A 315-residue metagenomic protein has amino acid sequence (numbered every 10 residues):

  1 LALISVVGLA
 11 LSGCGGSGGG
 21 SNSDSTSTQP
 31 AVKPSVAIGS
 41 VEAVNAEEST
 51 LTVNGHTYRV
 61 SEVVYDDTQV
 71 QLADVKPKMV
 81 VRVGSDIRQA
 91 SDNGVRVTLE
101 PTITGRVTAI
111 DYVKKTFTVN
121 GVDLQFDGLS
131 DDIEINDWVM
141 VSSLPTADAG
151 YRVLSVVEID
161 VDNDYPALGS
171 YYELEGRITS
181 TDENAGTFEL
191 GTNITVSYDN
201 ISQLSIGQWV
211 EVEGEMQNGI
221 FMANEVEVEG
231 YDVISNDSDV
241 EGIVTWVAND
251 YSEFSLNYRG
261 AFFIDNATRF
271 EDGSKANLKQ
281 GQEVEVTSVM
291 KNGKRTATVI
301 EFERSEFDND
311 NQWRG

Functional and structural regions predicted by a protein language model:
A2-A10: Bacterial N-terminal signal peptides
L9, G13-R59, D67-N266, F270-G315: Short, flexible, surface-exposed loop segments at domain boundaries
